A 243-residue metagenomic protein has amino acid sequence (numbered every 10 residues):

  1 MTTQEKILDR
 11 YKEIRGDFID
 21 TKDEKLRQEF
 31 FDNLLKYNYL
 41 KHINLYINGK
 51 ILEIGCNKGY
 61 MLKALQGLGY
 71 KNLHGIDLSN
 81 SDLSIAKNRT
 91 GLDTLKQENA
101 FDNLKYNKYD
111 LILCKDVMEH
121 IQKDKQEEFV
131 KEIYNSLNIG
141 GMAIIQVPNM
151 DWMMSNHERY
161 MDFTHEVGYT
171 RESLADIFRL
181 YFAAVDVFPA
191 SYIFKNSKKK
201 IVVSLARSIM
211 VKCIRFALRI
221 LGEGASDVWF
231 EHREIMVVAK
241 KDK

Functional and structural regions predicted by a protein language model:
M1-N107, L111-K115, D124-V130, P189-Y192 (+1 more regions): Conserved N-terminal segment of class I S-adenosyl-L-methionine
T2-L34, L78, Q122-S136, M142-D242: S-adenosyl-L-methionine-dependent methyltransferase catalytic module, highlighting the catalytic core
N72, G140-G141: Short acidic capping loops at alpha-helix termini that bridge into adjacent secondary structure
D102, E119, W152: Active-site micro-motifs of SAM-dependent methyltransferase domains
K115-V117, V147-P148: Short loop/turn segments at strand-loop or loop-helix junctions that form parts of catalytic or ligand-binding pockets
